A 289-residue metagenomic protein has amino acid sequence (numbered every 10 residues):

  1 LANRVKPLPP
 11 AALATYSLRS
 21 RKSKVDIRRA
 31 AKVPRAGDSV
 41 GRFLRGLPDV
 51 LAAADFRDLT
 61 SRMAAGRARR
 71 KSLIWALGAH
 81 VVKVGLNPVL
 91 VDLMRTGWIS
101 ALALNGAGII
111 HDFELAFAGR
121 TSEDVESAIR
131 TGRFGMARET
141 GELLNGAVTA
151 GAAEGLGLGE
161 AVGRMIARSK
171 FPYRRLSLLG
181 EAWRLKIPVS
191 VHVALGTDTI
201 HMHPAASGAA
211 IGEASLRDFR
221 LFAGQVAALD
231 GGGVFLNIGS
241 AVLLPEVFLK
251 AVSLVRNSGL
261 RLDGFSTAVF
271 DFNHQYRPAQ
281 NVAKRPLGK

Functional and structural regions predicted by a protein language model:
L1-A153, A161-L195, T199-K289: Metallocofactor- and cofactor-centric catalytic cores in central/energy metabolism, strongly enriched
